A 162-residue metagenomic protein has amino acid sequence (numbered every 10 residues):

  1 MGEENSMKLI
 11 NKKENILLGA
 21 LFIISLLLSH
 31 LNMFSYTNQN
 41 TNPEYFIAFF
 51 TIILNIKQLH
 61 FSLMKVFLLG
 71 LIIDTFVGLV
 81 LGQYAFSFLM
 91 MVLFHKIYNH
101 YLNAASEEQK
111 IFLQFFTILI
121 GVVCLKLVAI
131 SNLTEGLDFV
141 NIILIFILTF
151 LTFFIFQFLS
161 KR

Functional and structural regions predicted by a protein language model:
M1-R162: Terminal, non-globular segments
